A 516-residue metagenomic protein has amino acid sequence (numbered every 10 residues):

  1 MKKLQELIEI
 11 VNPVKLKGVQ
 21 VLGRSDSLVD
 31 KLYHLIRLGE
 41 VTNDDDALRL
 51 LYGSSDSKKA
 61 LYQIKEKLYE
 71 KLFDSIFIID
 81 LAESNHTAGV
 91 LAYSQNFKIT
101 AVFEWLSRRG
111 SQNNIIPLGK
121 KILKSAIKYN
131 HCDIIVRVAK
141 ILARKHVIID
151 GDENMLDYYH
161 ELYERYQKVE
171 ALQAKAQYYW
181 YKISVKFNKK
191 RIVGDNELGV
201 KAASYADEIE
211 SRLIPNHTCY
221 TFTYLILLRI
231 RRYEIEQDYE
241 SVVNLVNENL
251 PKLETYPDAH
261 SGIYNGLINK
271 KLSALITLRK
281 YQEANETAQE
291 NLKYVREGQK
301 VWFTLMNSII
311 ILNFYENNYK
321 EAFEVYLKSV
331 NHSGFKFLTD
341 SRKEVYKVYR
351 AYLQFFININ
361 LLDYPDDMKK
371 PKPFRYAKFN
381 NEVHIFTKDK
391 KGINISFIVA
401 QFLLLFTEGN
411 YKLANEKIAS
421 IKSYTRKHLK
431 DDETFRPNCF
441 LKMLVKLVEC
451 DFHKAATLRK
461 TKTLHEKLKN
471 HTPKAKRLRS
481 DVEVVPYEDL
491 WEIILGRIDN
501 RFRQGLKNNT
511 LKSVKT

Functional and structural regions predicted by a protein language model:
M1-V200, P437-T516: Flexible inter-repeat linkers and adjacent short helices within tandem amphipathic alpha-helical repeat scaffolds
V102-R108, K140-I149, Y179-G194, T223-Q237 (+5 more regions): Tandem amphipathic alpha-helical repeat scaffolds
K120-K128, H160-K168, A203-I214, V243-P257 (+4 more regions): Amphipathic alpha-helical segments of tetratricopeptide repeats
H131-I135, Q173-Y179, L213-Y224, Y256-G266 (+5 more regions): Alpha-solenoid helical repeat architecture
R165-Y294: Internal metal/ion-chelating core segments
T287, I309-F452: Helix-coil-helix junctions within alpha-helical repeat/solenoid scaffolds
